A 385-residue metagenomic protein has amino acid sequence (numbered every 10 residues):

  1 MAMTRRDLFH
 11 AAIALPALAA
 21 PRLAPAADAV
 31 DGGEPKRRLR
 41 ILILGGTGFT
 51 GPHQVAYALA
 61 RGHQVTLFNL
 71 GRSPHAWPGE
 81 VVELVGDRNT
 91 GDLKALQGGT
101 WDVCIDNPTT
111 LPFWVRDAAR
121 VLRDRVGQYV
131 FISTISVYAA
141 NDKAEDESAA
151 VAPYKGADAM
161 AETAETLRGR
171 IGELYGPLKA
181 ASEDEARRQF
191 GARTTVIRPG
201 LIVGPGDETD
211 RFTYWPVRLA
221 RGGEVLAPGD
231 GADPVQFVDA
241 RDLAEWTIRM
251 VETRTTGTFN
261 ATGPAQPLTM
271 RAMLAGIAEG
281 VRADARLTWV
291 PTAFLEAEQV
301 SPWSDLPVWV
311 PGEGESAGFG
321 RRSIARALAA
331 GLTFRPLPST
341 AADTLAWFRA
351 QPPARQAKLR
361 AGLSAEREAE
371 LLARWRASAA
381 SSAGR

Functional and structural regions predicted by a protein language model:
M1-P16: N-terminal secretory signal peptides and thylakoid transit peptides that target proteins across membranes
L44-Y57, R61: N-terminal Rossmann NAD(P)H-binding glycine-rich loop of SDR-like oxidoreductase domains
T47, P74-V126, F131, V137-A139: NAD(P)H-binding glycine-rich loop region in Rossmannoid oxidoreductase-like domains and their noncatalytic homologs
F68-R72: N-terminal Rossmann-fold cofactor-binding loop
D117-A180, R188, T195: Conserved Rossmann-fold NAD(P)-dependent oxidoreductase catalytic core, especially the SDR/UDP-sugar
S182-G206: Conserved beta-loop-beta element that borders a ligand/cofactor-binding pocket
D210-W215, P228-V251, G257-N260, A272 (+1 more regions): Substrate-positioning beta->alpha
R249-A325, A342-L345, P352-G384: Mid/C-terminal beta-alpha module of Rossmann-like enzyme folds, strongest in SDR-family dehydrogenases/epimerases
